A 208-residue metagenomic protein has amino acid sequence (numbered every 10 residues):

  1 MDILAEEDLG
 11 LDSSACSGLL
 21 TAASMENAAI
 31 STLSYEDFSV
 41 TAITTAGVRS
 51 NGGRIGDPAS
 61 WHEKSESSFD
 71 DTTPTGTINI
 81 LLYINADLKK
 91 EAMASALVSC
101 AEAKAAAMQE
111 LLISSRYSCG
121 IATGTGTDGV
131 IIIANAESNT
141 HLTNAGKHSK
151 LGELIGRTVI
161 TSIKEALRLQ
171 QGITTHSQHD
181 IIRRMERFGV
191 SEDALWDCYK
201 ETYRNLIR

Functional and structural regions predicted by a protein language model:
M1-R208: Alpha/propeptide regions of enzymes that mature by internal proteolysis
